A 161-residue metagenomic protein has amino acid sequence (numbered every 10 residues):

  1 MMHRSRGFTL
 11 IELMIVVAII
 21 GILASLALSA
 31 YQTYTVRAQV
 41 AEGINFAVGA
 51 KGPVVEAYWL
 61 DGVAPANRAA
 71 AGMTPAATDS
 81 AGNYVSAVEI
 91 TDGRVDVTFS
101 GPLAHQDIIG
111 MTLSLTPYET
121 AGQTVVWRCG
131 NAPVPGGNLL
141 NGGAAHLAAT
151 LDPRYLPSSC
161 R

Functional and structural regions predicted by a protein language model:
M1-M2, M14, M73, M111: Detector for methionine-enriched segments
M2-E42, F46, A50: N-terminal single-pass transmembrane signal-anchor helix
S5, L28-Y31, G43, V55 (+4 more regions): Generic intrinsically disordered, low-complexity segments enriched for polar/acidic and small residues
T33-T74: Conserved hydrophobic/amphipathic alpha-helical signal-anchor segments
W59-R161: Periplasmic/extracellular, small/polar-rich flexible segments of pilin-like filament-forming proteins
